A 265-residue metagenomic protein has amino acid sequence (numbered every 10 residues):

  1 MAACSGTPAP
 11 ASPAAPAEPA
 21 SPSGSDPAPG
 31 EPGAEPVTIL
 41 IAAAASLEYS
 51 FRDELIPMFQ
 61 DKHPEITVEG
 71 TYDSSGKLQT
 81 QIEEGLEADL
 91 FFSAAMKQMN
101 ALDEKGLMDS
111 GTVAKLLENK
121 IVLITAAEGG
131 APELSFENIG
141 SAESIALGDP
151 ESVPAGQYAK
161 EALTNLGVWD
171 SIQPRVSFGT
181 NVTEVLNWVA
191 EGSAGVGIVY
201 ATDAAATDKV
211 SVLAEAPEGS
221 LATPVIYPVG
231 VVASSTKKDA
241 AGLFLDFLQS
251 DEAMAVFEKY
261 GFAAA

Functional and structural regions predicted by a protein language model:
C4-M58, K62, G76, T80-E83 (+4 more regions): Exported/periplasmic ABC-transporter solute-binding proteins
E65-S74: A short beta-strand-loop structural module common to alpha/beta enzyme folds
G70, S110-T112, P174-V176: Surface-exposed patches in mature extracellular/periplasmic domains of secreted proteins
D89-S93: Periplasmic-binding protein-like
E104-S110: Cys-nucleophile CN-hydrolase/nitrilase-fold catalytic domain and related Cys-dependent amidase chemistry that acts on
T112-I121: Short, glycine-/small- and polar/acidic-enriched structural segments that line small-molecule recognition paths
